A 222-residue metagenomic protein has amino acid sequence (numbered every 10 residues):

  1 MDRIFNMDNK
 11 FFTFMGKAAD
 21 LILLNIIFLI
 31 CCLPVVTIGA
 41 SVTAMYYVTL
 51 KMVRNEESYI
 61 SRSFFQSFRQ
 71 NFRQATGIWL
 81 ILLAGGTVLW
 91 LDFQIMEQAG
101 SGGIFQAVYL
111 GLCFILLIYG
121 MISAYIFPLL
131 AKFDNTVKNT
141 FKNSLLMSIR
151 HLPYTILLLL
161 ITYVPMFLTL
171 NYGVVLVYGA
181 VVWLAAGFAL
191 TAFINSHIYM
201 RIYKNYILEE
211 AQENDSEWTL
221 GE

Functional and structural regions predicted by a protein language model:
M1-L112, Y119-E222: Helix-coil boundary and N-terminal low-complexity module in membrane systems
